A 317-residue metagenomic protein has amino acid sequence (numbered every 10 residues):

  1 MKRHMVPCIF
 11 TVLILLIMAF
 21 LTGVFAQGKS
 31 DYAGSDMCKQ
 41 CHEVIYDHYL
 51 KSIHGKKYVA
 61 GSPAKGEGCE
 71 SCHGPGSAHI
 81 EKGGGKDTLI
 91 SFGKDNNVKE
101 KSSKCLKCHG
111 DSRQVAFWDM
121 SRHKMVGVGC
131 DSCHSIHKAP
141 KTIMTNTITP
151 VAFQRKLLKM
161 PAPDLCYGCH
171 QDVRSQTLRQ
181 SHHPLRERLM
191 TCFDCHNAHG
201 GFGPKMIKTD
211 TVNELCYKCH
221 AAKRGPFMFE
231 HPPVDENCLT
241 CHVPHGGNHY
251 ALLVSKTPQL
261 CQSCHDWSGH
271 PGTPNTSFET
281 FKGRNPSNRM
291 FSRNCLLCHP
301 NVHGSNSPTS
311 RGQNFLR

Functional and structural regions predicted by a protein language model:
M1-F10: Positively charged n-region of N-terminal signal peptides that target proteins for export
I9-G23: Bacterial N-terminal signal peptides
F20-R317: Short sequence/structural segments immediately N-terminal
